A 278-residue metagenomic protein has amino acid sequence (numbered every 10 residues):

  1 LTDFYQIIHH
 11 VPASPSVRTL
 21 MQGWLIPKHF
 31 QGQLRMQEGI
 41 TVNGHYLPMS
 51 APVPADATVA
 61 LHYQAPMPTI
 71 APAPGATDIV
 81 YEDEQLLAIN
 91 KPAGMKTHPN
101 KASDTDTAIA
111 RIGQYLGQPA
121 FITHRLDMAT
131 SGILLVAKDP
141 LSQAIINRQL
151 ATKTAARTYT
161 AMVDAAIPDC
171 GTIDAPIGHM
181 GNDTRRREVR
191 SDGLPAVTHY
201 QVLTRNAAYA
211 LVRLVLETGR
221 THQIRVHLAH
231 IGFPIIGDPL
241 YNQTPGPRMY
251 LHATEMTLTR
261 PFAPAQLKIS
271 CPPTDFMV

Functional and structural regions predicted by a protein language model:
L1-V278: RNA pseudouridine synthases
